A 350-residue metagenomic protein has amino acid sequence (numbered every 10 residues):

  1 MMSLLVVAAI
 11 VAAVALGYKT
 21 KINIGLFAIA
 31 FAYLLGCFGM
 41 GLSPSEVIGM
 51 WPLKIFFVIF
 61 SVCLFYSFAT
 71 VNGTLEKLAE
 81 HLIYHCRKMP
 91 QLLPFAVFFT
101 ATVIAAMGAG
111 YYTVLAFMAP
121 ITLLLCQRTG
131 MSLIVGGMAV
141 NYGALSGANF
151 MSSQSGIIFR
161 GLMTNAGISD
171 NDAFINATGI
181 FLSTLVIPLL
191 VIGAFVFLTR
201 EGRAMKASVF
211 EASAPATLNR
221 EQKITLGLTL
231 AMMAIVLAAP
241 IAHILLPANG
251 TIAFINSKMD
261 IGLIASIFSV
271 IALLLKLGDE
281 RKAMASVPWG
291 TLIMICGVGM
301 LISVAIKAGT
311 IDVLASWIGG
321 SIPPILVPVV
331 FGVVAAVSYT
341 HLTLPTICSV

Functional and structural regions predicted by a protein language model:
M1-V58, Y66, F181-L185, L189-V313: Hydrophobic transmembrane alpha-helices of multi-pass small-molecule transporters
A28-A32, P94-F98, L115-A119, G136-G143 (+7 more regions): Alpha-helical transmembrane segments of multi-pass membrane proteins, especially transporters and channels
V62-S67, T100-Y111, N141-M151, G179-V191 (+2 more regions): Helix-loop-helix module between adjacent transmembrane segments
T74-L93, L314: Membrane-embedded helical hairpins/re-entrant loop segments and their flanking transmembrane helices within multi-pass
P90-A105, T129-S146, S169-A177, I325-V337 (+1 more regions): Alpha-helical transmembrane segments of multi-pass membrane proteins
L123-L218: Membrane-core helix-loop-helix motifs of multi-pass transport proteins
V313-P324: Membrane-interface interhelical connector segments
H341, T346-V350: Single conserved hydrophobic/aromatic residue that forms the stacking wall/gate of nucleotide- or nucleobase-binding
